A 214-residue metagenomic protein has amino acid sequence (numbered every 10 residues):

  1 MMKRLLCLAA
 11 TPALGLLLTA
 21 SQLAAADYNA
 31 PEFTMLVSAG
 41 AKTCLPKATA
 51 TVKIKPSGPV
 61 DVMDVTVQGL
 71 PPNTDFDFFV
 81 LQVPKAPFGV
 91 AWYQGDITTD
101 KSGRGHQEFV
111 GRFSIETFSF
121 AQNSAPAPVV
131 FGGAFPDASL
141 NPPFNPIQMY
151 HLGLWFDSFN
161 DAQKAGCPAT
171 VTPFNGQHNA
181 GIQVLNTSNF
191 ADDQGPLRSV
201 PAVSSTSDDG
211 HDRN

Functional and structural regions predicted by a protein language model:
M1-A10: Bacterial N-terminal signal peptides that target proteins for export
K3, T19-S21: N-terminal targeting/docking segments
A9-T19: Bacterial N-terminal signal peptides
A24-N214: N-terminal leader/targeting pre-sequences
